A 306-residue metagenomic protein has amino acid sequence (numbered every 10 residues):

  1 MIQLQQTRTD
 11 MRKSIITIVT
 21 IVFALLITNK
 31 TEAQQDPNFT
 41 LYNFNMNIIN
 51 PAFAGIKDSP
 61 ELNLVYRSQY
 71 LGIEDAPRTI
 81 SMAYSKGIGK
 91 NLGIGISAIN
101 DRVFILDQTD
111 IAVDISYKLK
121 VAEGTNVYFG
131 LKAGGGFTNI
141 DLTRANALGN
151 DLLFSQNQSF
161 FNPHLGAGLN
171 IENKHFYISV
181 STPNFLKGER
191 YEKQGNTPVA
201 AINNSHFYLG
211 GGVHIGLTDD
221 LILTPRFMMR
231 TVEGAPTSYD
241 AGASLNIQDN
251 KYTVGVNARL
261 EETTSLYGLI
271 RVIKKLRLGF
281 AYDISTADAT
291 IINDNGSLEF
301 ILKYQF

Functional and structural regions predicted by a protein language model:
M1-D36, A243, G296, Y304-F306: Bacterial Sec-dependent N-terminal signal peptides
Q34-F306: Subset of outer-membrane beta-barrel
